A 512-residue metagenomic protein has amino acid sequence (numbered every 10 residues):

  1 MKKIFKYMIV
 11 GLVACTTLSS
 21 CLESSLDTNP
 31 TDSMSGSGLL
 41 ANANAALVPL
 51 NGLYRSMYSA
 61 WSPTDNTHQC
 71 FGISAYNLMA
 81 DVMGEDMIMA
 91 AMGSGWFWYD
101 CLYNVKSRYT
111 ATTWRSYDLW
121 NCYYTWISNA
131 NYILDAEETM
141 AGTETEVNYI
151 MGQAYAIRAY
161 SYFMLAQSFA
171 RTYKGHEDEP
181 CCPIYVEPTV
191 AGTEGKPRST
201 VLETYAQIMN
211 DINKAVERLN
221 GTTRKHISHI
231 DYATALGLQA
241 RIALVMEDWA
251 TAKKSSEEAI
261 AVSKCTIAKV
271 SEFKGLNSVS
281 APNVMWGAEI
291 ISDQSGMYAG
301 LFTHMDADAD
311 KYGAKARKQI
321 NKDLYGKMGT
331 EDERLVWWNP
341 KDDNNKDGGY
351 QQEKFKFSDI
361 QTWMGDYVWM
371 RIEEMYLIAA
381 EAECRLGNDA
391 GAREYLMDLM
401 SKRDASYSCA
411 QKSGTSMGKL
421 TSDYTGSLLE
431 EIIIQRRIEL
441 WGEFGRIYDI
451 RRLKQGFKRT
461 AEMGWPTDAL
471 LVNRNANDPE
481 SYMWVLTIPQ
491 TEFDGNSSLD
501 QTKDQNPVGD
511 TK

Functional and structural regions predicted by a protein language model:
C21-L78, L324, M328-G329, Q455-K512: Membrane-proximal, proline-rich intrinsically disordered regions
T31-S37, T64-G84, A90, R171-D178 (+3 more regions): Short, surface-exposed recognition loops and adjoining beta-strand edges that mediate ligand/DNA contacts, enriched
A43, Y58-T67, E203, M246-E247 (+6 more regions): Extended ligand-binding clefts on enzyme/binding-domain cores
G93-F169, S199, V216-T222, T362-Y367 (+1 more regions): Conserved, well-structured interaction surfaces
